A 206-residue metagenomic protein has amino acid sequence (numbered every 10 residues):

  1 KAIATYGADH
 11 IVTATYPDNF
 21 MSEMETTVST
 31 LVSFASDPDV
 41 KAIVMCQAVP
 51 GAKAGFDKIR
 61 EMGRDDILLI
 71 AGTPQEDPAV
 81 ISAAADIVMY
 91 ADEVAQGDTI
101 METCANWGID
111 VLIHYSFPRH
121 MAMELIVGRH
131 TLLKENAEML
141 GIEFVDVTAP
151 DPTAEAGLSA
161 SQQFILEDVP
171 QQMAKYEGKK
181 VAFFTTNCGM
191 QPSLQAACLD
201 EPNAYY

Functional and structural regions predicted by a protein language model:
K1-G7, T13-V28, V44-P50, I126: Extracytoplasmic "Venus flytrap"
A4-M21, I113, K134-L158: Short beta-strand elements in bilobed, periplasmic/extracellular small-molecule ligand-binding domains
M24-K41, K58-I59, A160-K179: Short, well-structured alpha-helical segments in soluble
D37-V49, D66-G72, I113-S116, F144 (+2 more regions): Periplasmic-binding protein-like
I59-A91: Flexible loop/hinge segments that line or gate small-molecule binding clefts
V88-D146: An alpha-beta-alpha
L133-V145, S193-Y206: Extracellular/periplasmic periplasmic-binding protein-like sensory domains
T153-V181, T185-D200: Ligand-binding pocket segment of bilobal, Venus flytrap-like solute-binding proteins
